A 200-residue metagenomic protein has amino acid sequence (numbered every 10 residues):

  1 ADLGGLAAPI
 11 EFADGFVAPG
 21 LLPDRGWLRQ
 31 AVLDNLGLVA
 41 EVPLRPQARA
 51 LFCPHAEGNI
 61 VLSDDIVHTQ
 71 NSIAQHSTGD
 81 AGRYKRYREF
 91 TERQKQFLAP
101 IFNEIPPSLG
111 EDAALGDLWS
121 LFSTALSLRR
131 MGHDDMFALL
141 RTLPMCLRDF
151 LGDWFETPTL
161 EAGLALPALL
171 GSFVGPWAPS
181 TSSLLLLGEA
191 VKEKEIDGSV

Functional and structural regions predicted by a protein language model:
A1-D112: N-terminal glycine-rich phosphate/pyrophosphate-binding loop and immediately adjacent elements
E92-V200: Active-site/ligand-binding neighborhood in enzyme catalytic cores
